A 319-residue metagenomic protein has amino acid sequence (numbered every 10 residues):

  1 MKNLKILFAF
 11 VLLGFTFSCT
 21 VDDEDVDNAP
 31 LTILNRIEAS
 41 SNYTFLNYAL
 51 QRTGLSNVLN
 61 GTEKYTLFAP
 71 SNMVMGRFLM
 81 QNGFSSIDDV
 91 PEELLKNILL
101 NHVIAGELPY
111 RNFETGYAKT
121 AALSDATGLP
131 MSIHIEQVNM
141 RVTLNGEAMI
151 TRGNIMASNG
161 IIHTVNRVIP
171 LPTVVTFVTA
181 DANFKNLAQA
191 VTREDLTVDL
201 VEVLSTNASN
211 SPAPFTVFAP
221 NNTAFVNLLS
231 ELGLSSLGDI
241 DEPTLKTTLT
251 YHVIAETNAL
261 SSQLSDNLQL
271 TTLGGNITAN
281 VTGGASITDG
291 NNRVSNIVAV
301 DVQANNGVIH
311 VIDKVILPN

Functional and structural regions predicted by a protein language model:
M1-F17: Sec-dependent bacterial lipoprotein signal peptides
L4-I6, C19-N319: Mature, structured domains of secreted/extracytosolic soluble proteins
